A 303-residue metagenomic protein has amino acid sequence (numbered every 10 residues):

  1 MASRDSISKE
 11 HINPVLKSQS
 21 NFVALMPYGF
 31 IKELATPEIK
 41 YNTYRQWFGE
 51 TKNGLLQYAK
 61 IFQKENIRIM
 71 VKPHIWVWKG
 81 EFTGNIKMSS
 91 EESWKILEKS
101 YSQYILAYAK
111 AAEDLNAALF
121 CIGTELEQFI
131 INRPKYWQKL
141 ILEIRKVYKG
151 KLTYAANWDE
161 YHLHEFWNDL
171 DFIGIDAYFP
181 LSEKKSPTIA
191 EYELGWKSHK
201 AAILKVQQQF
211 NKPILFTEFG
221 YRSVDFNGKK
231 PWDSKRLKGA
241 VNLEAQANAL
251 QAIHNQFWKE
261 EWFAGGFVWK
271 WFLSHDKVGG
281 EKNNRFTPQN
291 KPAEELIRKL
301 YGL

Functional and structural regions predicted by a protein language model:
M1-A2, P37-K52, S90-S102, G123-N132 (+2 more regions): The substrate-binding groove and active-site-proximal loops of carbohydrate-active enzymes, especially glycoside
A2-L16, E98-A111, N157-F166, A247-F257: Short, acidic/polar
I12, G29-G80, N132-T153, Y192-W196 (+2 more regions): Aromatic-lined substrate-binding rim segments of carbohydrate-active enzymes
N21-P37, K52-I130, F226, W269-S274: Substrate-binding cleft and catalytic face of glycoside hydrolase catalytic domains, especially the flexible beta-alpha
R68-G80, L119-I130, Q138-H162, N211-F219 (+1 more regions): Aromatic-lined carbohydrate-recognition surfaces of secreted/lumenal glycan-active proteins
I105-T124, A156-W196, P213, T217-V224: Aromatic- and acid-rich polysaccharide-binding/catalytic face of secreted or lumenal carbohydrate-active enzymes
Y192-W262: Catalytic-core region of carbohydrate-active enzymes that cleave or remodel glycosidic bonds
P231, K235, A245-A252, Q256-L303: Aromatic-rich peripheral "rim/lid" segments of glycoside hydrolase catalytic domains that contact and position glycan
